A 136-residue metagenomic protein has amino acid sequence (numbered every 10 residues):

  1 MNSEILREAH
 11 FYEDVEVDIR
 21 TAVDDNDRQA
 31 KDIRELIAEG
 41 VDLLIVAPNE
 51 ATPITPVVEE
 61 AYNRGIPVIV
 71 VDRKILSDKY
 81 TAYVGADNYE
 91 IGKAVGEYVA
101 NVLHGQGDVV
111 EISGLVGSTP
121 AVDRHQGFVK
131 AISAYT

Functional and structural regions predicted by a protein language model:
M1-T136: A residue-level marker of the well-folded mature domains of exported/periplasmic proteins
